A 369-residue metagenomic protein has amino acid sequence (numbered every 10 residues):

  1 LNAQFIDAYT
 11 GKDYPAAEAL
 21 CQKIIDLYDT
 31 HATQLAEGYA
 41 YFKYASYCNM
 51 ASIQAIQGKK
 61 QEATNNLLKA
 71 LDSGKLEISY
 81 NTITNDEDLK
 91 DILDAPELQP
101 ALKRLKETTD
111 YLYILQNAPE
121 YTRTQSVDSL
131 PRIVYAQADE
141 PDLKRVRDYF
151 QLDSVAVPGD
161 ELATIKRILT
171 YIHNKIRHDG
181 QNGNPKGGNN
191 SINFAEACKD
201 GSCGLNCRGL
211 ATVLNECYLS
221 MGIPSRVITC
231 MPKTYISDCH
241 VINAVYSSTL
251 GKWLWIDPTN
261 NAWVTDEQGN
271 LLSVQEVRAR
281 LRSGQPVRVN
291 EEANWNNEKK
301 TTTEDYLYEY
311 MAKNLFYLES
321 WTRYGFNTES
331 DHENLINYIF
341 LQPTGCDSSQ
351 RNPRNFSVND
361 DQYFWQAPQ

Functional and structural regions predicted by a protein language model:
N2-I24, H31-Q34, S46, L89 (+8 more regions): Mixed-charge, low-complexity segments
A16, E62, E97-P100: Alpha-helical positions within canonical tetratricopeptide repeat
T30-Y39, S73-T84, T108-Y113: Boundary/linker segments of alpha-helical solenoid repeat arrays
A36-N49, I78-A101: TPR/TPR-like alpha-solenoid helical repeat scaffolds
Y47, G180-I242: Active-site neighborhood of thiol-dependent amide/isopeptide-bond enzymes
Q99-Q116: Pro/Ala/Gly-rich low-complexity, hydrophilic intrinsically disordered segments
I114-L205: Secondary-structure boundary elements
T212-Q285: Hydrophobic/aromatic-rich core segments of domains that either
